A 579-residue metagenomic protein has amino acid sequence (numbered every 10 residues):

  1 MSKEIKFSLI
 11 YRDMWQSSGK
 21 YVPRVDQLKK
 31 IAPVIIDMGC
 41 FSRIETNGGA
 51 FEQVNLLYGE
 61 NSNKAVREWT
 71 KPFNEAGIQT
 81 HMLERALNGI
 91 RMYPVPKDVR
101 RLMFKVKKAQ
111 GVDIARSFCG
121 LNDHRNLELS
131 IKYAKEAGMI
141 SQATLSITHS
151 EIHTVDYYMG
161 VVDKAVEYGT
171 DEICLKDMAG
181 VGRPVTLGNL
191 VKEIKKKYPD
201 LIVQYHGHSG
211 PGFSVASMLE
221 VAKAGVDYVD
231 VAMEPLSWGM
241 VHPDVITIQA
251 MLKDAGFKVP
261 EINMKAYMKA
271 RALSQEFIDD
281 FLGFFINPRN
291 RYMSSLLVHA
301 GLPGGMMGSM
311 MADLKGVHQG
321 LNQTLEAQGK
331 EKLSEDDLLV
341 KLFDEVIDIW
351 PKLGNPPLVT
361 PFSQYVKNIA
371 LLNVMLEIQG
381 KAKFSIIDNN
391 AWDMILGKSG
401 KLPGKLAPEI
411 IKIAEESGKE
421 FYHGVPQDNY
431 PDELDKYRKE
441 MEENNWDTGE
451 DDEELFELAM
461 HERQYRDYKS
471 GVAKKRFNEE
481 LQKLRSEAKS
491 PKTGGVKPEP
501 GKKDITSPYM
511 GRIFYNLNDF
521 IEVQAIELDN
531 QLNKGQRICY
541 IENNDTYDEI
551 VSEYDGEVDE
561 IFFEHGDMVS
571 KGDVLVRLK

Functional and structural regions predicted by a protein language model:
M1-S18, V66-K71: N-terminal amphipathic alpha-helix/helix-capping segment at the start of soluble metabolic enzymes
M14, S117, I173, G225 (+2 more regions): Conserved, mostly hydrophobic/aromatic
W15, I36-V54, Y292-L297, G301-K503: Terminal or standalone catalytic/regulatory effector modules within metabolic enzymes and repeat proteins
P33, R43, G48-D163, G180-R183: Active-site beta->alpha loop and helix N-cap motifs at the rims of alpha/beta catalytic domains
S117, D177, A224-P243: Glycine-rich phosphate-binding active-site loops on the catalytic face of alpha/beta enzymes
D156-V162, P211-D227: Catalytic cores of alpha/beta
S237-I262: C-terminal helical cap(s) of enzyme catalytic domains, especially alpha/beta-barrels
S490-Y540, Y547-E549, D555: Acidic, low-complexity mobile loops and tails
